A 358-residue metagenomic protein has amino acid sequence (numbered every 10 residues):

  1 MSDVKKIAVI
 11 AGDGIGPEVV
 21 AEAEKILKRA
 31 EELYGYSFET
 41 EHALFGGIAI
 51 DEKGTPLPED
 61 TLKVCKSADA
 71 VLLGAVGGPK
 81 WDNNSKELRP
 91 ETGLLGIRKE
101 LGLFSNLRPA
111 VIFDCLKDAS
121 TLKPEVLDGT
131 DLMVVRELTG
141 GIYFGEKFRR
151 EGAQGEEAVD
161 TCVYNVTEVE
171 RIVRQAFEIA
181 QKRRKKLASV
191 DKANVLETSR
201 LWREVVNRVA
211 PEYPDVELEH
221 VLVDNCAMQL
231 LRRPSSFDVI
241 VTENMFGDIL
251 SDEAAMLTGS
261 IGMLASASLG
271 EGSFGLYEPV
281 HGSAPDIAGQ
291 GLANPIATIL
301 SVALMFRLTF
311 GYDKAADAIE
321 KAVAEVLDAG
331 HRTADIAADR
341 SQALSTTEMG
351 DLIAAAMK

Functional and structural regions predicted by a protein language model:
A8-K25, A30-E31, G152-D224, S236: Glycine-rich phosphate/diphosphate-binding loop of Rossmann-like nucleotide-binding domains
D13-G16, D69, V135, A176 (+4 more regions): Buried hydrophobic positions in well-ordered alpha/beta secondary-structure cores of metabolic enzymes
A23, L27, V206, T298-T309 (+1 more regions): Buried hydrophobic packing segments
L33-E59, M228-L230: N-terminal beta-loop-helix "entrance" segment that forms/cooperates in small-molecule cofactor or anionic ligand
G35-E41, R183-K192, Y213-V221, Y312-E320 (+1 more regions): Flexible, glycine/charged-enriched surface loops at secondary-structure junctions
A49-I50, L231-H331: Glycine-rich phosphate/nucleotide-binding loop
D51-V159, M245-G247: N-terminal glycine-rich phosphate/adenylate-binding segment common to multiple enzyme folds
N194, W202-R203, N207-G262, M357: Accessory "access/gating" subregions that flank catalytic or transport cores
